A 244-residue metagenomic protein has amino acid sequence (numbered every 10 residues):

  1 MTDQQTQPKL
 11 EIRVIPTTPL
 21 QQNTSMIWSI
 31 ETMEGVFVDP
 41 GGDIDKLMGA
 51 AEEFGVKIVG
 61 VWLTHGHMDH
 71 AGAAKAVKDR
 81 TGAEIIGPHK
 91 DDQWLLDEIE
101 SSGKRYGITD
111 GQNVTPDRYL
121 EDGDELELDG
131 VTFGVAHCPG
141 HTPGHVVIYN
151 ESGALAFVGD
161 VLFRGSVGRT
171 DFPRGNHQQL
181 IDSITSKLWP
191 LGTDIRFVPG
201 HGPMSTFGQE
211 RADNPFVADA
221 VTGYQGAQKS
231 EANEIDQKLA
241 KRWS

Functional and structural regions predicted by a protein language model:
T2-Q7, D110-G111: Short, conserved catalytic or adaptor-binding loops enriched in Gly and charged residues
Q5-F54, V147-G159: Conserved beta-strand hairpin/beta-sheet module of binuclear metal-dependent hydrolase folds, prominently
R13, W62, I86, R118-L120 (+3 more regions): Hydrophobic/aromatic beta-strand patches that form the interior of the parallel beta-sheet core in alpha/beta enzyme
Q21, T32-G35, G42-E127, V131 (+1 more regions): Active-site HxH/HxHxD metal-binding segment of metal-dependent hydrolases
I27, T64, C138: Conserved S/T- and glycine-rich ATP-binding loop of Class I adenylate-forming
M33, S101-K104, E125, V131-W243: Metallo-beta-lactamase
P40, A71, L180-I184: Aromatic/hydrophobic pocket-lining residues that form the small-molecule binding cavity in soluble enzyme cores
